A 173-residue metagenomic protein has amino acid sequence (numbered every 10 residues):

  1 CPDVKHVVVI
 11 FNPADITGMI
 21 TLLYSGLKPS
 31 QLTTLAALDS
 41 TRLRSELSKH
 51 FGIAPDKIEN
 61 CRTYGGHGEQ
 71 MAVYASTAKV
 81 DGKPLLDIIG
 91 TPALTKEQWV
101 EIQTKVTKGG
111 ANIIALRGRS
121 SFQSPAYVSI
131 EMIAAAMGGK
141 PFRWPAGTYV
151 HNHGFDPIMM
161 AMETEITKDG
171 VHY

Functional and structural regions predicted by a protein language model:
C1-E46: Rossmann-like NAD(P)(H) cofactor-binding subdomain of soluble oxidoreductases
S25-Q31, S40-Y173: C-terminal substrate-binding/catalytic lobe of Rossmann-fold NAD(P)-dependent dehydrogenases
